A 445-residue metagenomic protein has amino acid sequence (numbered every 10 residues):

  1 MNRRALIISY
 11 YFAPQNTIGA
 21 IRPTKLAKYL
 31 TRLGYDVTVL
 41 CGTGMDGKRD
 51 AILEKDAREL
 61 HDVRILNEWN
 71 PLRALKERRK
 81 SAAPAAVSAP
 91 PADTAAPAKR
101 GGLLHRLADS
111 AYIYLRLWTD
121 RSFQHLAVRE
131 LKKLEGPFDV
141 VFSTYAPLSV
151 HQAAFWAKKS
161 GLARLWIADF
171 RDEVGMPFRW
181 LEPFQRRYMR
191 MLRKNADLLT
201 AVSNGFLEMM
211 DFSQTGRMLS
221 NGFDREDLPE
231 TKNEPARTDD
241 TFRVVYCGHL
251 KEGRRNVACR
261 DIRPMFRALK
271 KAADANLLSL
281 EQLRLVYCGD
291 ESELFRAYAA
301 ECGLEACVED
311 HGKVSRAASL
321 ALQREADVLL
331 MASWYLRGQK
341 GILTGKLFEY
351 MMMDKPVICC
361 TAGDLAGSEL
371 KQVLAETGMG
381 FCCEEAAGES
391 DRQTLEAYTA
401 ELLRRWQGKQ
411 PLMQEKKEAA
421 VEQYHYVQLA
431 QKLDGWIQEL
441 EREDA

Functional and structural regions predicted by a protein language model:
M1-L72, L198, A268, A272 (+2 more regions): N-terminal subdomain of nucleotide-sugar transferases
I18, R254-R260, A317-A321, L329-F348 (+2 more regions): Nucleotide-sugar-dependent
K25, W118, S122-K132, S149-Q152 (+2 more regions): Membrane-proximal helix-turn-helix segments that form the acceptor-binding/catalytic region of lipid-linked
C41-H125: A conserved catalytic-core segment of Leloir-type glycosyltransferases
A51-I52, L72-E77, W180, F223-T241 (+1 more regions): Acidic anion/phosphate-binding donor-loop and adjacent secondary structure in glycosyltransferase catalytic cores
V202-G205, G222: Carbohydrate-associated surface elements
D224-R225, A236-A300, D310, V314-R316: Conserved catalytic-core segment of nucleotide-activated headgroup transferases in glycan assembly
E385-E396, L403-E439: A charged, aromatic-enriched C-terminal amphipathic alpha-helix characteristic of glycosyltransferases across folds
